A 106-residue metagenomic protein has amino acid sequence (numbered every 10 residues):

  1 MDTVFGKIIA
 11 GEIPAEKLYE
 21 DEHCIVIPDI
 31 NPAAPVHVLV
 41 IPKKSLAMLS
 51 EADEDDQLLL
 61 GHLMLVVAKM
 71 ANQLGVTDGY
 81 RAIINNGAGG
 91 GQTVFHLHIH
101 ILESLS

Functional and structural regions predicted by a protein language model:
M1-S106: HIT superfamily nucleotide-processing domains
